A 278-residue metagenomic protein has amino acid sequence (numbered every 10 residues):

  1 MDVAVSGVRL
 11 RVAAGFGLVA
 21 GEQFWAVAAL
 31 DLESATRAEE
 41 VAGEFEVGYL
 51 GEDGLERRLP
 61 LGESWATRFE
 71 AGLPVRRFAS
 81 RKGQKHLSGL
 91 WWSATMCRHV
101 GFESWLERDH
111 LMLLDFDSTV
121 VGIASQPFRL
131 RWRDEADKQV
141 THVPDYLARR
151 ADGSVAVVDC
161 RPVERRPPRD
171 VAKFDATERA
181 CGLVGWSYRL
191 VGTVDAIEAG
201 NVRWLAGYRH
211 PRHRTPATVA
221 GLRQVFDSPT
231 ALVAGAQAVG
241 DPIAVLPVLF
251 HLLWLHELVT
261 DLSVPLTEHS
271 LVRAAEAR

Functional and structural regions predicted by a protein language model:
M1-R278: Electrostatic, structured charged patches in enzyme active sites and in nucleic-acid/phosphate-binding
